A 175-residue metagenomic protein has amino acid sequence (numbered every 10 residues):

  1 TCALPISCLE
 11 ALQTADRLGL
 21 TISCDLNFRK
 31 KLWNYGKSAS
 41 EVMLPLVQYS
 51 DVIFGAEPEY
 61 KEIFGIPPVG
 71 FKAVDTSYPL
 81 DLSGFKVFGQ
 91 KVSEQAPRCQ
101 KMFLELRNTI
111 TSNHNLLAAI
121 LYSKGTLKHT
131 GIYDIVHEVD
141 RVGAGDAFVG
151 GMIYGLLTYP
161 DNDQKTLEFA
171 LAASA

Functional and structural regions predicted by a protein language model:
C2-L4: Short, small-residue-biased leader/transition segments that mark boundaries at the very start of proteins
L9-D16, I22, S93: Surface-exposed amphipathic alpha-helices with a cationic face
E10, T14, P45, Y49-V52 (+2 more regions): A non-catalytic, amphipathic alpha-helix used as a structural packing/dimerization or gating element in enzyme scaffolds
A15-D16, V47, Y133-V136: Short hydrophobic "helix-edge" motifs at membrane interfaces and signal-peptide entry regions
L18, L32-T126: Conserved phosphate/ATP/ADP-binding segment of small-molecule kinases
D25: Acidic/charged, solvent-exposed loop-and-adjacent secondary-structure segments enriched in E/D, K/R, S/T, and G/P
G131-A175: Conserved post-catalytic alpha-helical subdomain immediately downstream of the catalytic base and nucleotide-binding
